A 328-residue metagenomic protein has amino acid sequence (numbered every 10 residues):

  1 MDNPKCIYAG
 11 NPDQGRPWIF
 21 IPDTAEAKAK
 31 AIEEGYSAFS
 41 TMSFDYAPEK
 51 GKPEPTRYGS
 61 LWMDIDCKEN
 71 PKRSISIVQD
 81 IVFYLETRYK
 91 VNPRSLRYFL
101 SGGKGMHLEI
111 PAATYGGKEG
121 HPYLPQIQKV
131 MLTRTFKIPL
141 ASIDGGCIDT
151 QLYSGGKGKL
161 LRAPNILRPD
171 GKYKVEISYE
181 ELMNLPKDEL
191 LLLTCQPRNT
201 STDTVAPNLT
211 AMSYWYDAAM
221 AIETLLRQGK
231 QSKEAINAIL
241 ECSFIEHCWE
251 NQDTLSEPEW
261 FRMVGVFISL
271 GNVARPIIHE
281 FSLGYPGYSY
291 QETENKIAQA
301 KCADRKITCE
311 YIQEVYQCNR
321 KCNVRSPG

Functional and structural regions predicted by a protein language model:
M1-S60, I65-V78, A141-T150, S154-R198: DNA replication initiation on ssDNA origins
T24, T133, G156, C242-I245: Polar helix-capping/helix-linker motif
Y46-P53, F83-E86, V91-S101, C147-L152: Catalytic micro-motifs at enzyme active sites that drive phosphoryl/nucleotidyl and oxygen chemistry
T56, S101, L124, Q128 (+3 more regions): Active-site-proximal structural scaffolding
D64, F99, E109-P111: Generic beta-strand/beta-sheet core signal
K68-P71, V78-E86, K104-K118, K159-G171 (+1 more regions): Modules that initiate DNA replication and primer synthesis
K72-P93, G120-L140: Long, well-ordered alpha-helical scaffolding segments within enzyme catalytic domains, especially pronounced
K104-T150: Internal, well-ordered domain-core segments that constitute the primary functional module of diverse proteins
